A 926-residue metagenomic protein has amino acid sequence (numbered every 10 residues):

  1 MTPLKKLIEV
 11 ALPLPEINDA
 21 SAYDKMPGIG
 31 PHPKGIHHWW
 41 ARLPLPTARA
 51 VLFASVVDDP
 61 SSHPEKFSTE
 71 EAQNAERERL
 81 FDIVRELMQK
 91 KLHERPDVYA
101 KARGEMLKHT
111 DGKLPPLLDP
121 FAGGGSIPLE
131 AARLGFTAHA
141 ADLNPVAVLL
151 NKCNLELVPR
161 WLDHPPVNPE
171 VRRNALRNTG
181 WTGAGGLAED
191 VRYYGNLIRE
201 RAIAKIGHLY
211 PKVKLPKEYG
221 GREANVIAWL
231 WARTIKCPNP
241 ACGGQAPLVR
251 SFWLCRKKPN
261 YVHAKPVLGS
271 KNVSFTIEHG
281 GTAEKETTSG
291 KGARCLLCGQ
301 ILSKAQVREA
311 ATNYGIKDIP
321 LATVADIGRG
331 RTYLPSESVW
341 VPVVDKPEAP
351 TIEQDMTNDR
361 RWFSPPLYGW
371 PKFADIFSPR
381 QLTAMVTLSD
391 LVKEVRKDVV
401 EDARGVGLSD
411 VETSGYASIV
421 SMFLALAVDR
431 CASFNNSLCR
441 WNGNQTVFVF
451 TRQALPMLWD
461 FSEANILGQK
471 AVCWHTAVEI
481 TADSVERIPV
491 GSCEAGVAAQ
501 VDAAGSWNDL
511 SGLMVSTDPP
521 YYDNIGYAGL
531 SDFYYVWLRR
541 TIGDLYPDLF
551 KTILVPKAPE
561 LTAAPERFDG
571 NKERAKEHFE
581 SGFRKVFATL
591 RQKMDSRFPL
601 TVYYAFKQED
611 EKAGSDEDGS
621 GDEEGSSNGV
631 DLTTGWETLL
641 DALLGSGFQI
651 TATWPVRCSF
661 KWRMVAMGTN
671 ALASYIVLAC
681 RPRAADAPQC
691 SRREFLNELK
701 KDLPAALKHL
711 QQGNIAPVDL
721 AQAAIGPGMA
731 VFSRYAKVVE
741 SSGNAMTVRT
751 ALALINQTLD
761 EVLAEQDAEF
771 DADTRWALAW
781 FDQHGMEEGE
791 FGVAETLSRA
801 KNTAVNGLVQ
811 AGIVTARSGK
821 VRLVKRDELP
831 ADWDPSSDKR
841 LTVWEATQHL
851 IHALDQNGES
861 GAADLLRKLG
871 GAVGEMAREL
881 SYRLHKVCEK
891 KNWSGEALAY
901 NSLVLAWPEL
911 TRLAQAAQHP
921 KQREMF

Functional and structural regions predicted by a protein language model:
M1-L118, A132-G512, P520, N524-K572 (+4 more regions): Nucleic-acid modification enzymes, centered on SAM-dependent nucleic-acid methyltransferases
L118-G125: Class I SAM-dependent methyltransferase "Motif I" SAM/SAH-binding loop
G125-S126, I525: Conserved SAM/SAH-binding loop-helix junction of Class I S-adenosyl-L-methionine-dependent methyltransferases
S516: N-terminal Rossmann-like NAD(P) cofactor-binding module of classical short-chain dehydrogenase/reductase
R574-S581, F606: Extended, compositionally biased non-globular segments
E580-F598, D641, G645: A short glycine-rich, Lys/Arg-flanked "PGG" loop and its adjoining helix->strand segment in the class I
F598-Y604: Short beta-strand segments at enzyme active-site cores
